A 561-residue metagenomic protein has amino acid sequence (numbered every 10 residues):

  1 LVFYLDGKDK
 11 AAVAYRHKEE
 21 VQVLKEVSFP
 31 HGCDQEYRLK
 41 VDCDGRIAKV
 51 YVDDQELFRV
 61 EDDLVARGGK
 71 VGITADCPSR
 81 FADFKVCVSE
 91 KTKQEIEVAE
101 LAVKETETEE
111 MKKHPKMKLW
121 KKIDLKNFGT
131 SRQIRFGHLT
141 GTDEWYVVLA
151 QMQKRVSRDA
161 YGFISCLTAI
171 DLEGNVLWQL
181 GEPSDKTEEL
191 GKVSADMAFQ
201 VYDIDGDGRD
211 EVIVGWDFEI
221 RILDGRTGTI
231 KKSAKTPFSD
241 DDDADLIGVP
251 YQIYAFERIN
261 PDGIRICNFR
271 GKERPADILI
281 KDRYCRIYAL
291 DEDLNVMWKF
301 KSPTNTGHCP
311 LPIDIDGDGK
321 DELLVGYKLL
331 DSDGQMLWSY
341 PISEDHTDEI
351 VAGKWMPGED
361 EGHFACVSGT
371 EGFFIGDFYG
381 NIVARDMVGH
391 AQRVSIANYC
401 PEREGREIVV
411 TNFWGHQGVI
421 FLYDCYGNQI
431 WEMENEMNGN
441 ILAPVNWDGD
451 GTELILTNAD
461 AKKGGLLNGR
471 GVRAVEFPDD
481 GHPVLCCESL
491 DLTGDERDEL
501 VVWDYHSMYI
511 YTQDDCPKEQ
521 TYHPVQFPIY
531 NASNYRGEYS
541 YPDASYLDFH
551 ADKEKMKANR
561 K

Functional and structural regions predicted by a protein language model:
L1-P115: Extracellular glycan-recognition regions
V23-V27, K49, D83-K561: Beta-propeller-forming repeat regions
